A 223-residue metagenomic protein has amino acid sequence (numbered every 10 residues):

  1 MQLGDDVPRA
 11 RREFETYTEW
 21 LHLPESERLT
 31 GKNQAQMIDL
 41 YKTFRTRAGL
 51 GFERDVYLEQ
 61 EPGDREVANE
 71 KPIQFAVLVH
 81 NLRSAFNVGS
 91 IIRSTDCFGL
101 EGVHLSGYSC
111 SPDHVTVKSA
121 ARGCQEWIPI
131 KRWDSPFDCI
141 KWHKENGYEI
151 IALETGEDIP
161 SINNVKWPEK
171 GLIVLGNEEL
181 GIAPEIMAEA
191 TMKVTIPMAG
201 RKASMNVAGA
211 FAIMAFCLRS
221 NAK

Functional and structural regions predicted by a protein language model:
M1-Y57, E66: N-terminal positively charged helical leader segments and presequences
T30, D39, M187-K223: Structured adenosyl-cofactor binding patch, chiefly the S-adenosyl-L-methionine
Y57-G156: RNA substrate-binding interface of SAM-dependent RNA methyltransferases
I92, C110, C124-E126, E179 (+3 more regions): Short, flexible micro-motifs
G123-P129, K170-G176, R219: Short, structured secondary-structure boundary patches
A152-R201, N206: Active-site/ligand-binding-proximal alpha/beta "capping" segment
